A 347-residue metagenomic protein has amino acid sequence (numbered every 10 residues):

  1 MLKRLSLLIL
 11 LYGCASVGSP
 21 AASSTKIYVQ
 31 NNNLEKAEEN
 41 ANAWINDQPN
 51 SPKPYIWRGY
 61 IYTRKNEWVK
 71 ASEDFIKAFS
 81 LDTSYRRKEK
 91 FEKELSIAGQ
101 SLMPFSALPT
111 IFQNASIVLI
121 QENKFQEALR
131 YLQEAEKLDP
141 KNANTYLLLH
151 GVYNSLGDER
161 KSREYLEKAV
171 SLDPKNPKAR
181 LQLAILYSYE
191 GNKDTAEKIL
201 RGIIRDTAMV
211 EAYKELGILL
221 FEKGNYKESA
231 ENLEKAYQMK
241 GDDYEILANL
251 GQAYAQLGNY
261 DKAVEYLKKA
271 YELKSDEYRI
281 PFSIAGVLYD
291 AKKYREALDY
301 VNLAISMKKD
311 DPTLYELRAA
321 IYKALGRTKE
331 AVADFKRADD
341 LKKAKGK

Functional and structural regions predicted by a protein language model:
C14-I117, Q121-E122, K336, K343-K347: N-terminal leader/linker segments that initiate helical-solenoid repeat arrays
G18, P52-K53, R86, L108-P109 (+8 more regions): Helix-start (N-cap) detector for alpha-helical repeat units in TPR-like alpha-solenoids, especially tetratricopeptide
Q30, R64, Q121, S155-L156 (+6 more regions): Register position in tetratricopeptide repeats
A43-W44, K77-A78, A135, K168-A169 (+5 more regions): Canonical positions in the second alpha-helix
P49, T83, P140, P174 (+5 more regions): Short coil turns that delineate tetratricopeptide repeat
W57, F91-E94, A107, N114 (+7 more regions): Canonical tetratricopeptide repeat
